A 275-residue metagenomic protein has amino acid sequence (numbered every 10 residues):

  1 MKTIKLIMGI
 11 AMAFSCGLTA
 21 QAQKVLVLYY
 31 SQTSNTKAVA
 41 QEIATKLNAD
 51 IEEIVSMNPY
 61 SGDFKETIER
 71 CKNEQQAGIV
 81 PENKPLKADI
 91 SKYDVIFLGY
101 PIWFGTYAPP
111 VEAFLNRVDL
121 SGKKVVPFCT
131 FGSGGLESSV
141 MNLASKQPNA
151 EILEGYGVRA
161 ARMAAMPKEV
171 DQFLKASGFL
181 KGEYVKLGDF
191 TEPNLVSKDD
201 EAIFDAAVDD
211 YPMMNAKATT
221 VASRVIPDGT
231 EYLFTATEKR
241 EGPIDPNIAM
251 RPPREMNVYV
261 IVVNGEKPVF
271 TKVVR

Functional and structural regions predicted by a protein language model:
M1-Q23: Bacterial Sec-dependent N-terminal signal peptides
Q21-L98, G105-Y107, E112, N116 (+4 more regions): N-terminal beta1-alpha1-beta2 submodule of the flavodoxin-like/Rossmannoid cofactor-binding fold
K37, Q41, A108, L136-M141 (+1 more regions): Short, surface-exposed alpha-helical segments at coil->helix boundaries
V126-A165: Short, glycine-/small-residue-rich phosphate/pyrophosphate-handling segment
A150, F190, N194-S197, E201 (+1 more regions): Compact beta-sheet-dominated globular domain cores
R159-K181: C-terminal helix of von Willebrand factor
S177-P212: N-terminal trafficking/processing presequences and adjacent post-cleavage segments of proteins routed to secretion
G229-T237: A short hydrophobic beta-strand element
